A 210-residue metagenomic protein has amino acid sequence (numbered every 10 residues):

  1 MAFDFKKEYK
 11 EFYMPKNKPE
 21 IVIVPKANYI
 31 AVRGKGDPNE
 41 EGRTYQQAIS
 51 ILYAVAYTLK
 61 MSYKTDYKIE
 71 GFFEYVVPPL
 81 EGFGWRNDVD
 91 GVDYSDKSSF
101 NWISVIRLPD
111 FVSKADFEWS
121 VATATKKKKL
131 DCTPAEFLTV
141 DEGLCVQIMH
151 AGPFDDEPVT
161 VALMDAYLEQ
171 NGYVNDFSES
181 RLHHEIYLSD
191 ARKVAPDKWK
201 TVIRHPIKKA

Functional and structural regions predicted by a protein language model:
M1-A210: A solvent-exposed interaction/effector surface
